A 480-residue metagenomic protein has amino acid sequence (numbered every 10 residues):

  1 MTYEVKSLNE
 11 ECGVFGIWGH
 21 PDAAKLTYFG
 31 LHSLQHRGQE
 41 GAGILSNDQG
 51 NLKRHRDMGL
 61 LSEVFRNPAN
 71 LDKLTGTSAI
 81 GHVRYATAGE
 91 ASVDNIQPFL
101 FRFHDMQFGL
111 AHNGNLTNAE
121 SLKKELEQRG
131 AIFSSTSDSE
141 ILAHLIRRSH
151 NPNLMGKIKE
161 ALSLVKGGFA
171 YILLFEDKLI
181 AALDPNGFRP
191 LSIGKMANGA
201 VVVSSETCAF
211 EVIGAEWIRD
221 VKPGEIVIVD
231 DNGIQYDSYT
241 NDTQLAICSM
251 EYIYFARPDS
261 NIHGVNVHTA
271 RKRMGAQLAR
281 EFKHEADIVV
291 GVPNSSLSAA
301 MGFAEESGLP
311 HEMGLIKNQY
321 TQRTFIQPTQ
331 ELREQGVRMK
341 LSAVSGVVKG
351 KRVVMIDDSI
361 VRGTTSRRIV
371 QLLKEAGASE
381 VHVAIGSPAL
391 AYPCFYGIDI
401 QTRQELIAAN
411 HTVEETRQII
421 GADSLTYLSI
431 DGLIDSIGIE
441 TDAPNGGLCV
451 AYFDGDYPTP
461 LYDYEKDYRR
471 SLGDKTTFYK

Functional and structural regions predicted by a protein language model:
M1-P223, I228-A286, V292, E380: Conserved short alpha-helical segments that host acidic/polar catalytic motifs at enzyme active sites
D22-A24, T87-A88, N118, F188-R189 (+7 more regions): Flexible loop/turn segments at secondary-structure boundaries
A111, L174, A182-L183, G194 (+12 more regions): Generic beta-strand/beta-sheet core signal
A131, N151-P152, K283-D287, E305-E312 (+2 more regions): Secondary-structure transition/capping motifs at alpha-helix termini and the adjoining loop/turn into the next element
S135, E140, H311-Q322, I419-I437: A conserved beta-strand->alpha-helix junction
E160, C208-A209, E216-W217, V221-E225 (+4 more regions): Phosphate/diphosphate-binding loops
L162, D177-K178, G214-D220, Q371-K480: PRPP-dependent phosphoribosyltransferase catalytic core
G308-V353, T364, A391-I398: Short, glycine/charge-rich flexible loops or terminal/linker lids adjacent to PRPP-binding catalytic cores
